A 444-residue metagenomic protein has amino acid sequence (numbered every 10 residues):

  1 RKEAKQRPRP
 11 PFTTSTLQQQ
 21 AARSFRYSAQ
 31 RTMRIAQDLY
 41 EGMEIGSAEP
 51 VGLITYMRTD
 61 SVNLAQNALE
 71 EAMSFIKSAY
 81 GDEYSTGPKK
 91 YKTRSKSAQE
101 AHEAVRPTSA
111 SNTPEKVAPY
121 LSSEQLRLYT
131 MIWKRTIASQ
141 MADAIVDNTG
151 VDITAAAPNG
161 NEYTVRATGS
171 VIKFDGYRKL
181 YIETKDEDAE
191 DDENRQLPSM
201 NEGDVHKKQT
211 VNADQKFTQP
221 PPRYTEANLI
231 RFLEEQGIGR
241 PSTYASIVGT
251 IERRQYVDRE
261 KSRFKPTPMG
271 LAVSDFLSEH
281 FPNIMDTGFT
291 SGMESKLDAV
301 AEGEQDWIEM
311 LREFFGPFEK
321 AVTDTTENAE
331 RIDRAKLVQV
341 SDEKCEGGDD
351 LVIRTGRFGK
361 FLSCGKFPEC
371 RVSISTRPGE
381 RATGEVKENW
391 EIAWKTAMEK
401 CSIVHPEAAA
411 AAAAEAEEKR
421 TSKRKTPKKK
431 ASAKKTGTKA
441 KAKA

Functional and structural regions predicted by a protein language model:
R1-P10, N201-D204: Metal- or metallocofactor-binding catalytic centers and their adjacent structured scaffolds across diverse enzyme
Q20-T32: A conserved hydrophobic secondary-structure block that centers on an alpha-helix together with its immediately flanking
Q30, V51-L53, T59-A444: Basic, low-complexity terminal or inter-domain segments flanking catalytic cores
G46-S47: Periplasmic/extracellular electron-transfer cofactor-ligation site, primarily the c-type cytochrome heme-c attachment
